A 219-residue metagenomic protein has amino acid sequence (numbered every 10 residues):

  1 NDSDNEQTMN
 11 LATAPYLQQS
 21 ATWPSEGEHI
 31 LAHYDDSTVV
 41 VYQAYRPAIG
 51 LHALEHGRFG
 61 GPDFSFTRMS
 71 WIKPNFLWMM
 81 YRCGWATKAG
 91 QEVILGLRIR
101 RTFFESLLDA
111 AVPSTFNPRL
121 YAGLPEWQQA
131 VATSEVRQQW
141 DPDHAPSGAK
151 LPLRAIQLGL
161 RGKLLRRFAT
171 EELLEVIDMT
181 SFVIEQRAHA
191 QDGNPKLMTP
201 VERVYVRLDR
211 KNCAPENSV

Functional and structural regions predicted by a protein language model:
D2-D4: Intrinsic-disorder-associated, low-complexity terminal segments enriched in Asp/Asn/His/Tyr and depleted of Lys/Arg
M9-S65: ADP-ribose/NAD+-binding catalytic cleft of ART/PARP-like enzymes
E28-Y34, D143, L151, K163: A domain-level signal for the structural core that forms small-molecule/cofactor-binding pockets and catalytic centers
Q43-Y45, R100, D141-D143, G159-K163: Structured loops at beta-to-helix junctions and adjacent beta-edge loops in soluble globular domains
G50-A53, M80-R82, L107-L108, G148 (+1 more regions): Short helix/loop capping segments that flank catalytic or ligand/cofactor-binding pockets
G60-W140: ADP-ribosyltransferase catalytic core
T133-L158: Internal, well-ordered alpha/beta segment that forms a basic, Gly-enriched binding/recognition surface
I156-L160, L164-V219: Glycine-rich, aromatic-bearing surface loops/beta-hairpins
